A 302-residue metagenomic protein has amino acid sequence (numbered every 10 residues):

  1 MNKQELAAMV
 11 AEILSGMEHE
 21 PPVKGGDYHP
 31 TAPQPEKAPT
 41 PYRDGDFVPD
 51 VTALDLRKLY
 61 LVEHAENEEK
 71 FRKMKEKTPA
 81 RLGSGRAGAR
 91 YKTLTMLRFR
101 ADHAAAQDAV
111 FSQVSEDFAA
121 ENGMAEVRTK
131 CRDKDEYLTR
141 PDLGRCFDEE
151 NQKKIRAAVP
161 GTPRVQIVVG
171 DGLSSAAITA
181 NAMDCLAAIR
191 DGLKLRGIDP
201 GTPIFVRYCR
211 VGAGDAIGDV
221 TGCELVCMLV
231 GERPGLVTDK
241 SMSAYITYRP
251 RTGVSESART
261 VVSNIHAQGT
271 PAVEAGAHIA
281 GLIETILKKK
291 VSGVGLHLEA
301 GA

Functional and structural regions predicted by a protein language model:
M1, E5, A109, N122 (+7 more regions): Conserved active-site and cofactor/substrate-binding residues in soluble primary-metabolism enzymes
M1-Y42: Protein-protein interaction and targeting regions used for scaffolding, dimerization, and localization
D27-D142, D148, Q152: Active-site loop/lid in soluble adenylation, ligation, and acyl-transfer enzymes
R98-V114, G123, N181, A188-P203 (+2 more regions): Alpha/propeptide regions of enzymes that mature by internal proteolysis
Q152-F205, C209-G212, D219: Internal active-site segments that recognize and position negatively charged phosphoryl groups and nucleotide moieties
D199-V230, K240-P250: Phosphate/pyrophosphate-binding betaalpha-module
L229-A302: C-terminal functional extensions of proteins
